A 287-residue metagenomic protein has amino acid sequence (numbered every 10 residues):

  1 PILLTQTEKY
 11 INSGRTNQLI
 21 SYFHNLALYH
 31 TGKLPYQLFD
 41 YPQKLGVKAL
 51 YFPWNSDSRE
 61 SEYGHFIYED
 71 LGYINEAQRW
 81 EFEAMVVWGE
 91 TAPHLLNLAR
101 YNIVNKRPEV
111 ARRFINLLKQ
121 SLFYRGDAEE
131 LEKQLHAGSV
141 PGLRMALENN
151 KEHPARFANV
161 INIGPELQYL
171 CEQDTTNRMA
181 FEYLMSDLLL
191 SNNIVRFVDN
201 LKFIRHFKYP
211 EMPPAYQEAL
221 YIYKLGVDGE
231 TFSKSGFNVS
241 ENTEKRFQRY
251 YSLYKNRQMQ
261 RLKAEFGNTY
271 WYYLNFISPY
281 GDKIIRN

Functional and structural regions predicted by a protein language model:
P1-G164, Q168-N193: Soluble catalytic regions of membrane-associated enzymes that act on cell-envelope and secretory-pathway components
T7, F114, L118, L131-E132 (+6 more regions): Generic structural signal of hydrophobic/aromatic residues within well-ordered alpha-helices of folded domains
E166-L170, L190, E230-N287: Terminal, low-structured helical/coil segments at or just beyond the last alpha-helical repeat
T176, Y216, N268-Y270: Generic structural motif recognizing short loop/turn segments at the entrances and edges of beta-strands
N193-E241: Intrinsically disordered, low-complexity segments enriched in Gly and acidic/Ser/Thr residues that form flexible
